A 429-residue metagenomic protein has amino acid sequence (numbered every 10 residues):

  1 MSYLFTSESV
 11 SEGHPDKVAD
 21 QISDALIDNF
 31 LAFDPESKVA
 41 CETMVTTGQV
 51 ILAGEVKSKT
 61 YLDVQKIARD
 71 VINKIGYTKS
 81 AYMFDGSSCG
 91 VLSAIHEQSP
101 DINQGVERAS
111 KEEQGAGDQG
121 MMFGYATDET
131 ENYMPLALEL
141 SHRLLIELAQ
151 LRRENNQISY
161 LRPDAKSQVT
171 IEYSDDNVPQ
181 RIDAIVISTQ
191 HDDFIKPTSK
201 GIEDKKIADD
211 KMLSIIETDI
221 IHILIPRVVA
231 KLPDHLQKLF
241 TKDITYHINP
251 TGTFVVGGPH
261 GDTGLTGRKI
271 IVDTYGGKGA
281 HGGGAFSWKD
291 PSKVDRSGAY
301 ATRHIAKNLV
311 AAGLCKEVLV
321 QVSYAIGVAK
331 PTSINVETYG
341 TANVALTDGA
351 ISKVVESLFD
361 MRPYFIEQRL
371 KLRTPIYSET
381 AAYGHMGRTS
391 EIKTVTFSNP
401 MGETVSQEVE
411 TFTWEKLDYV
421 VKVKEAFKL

Functional and structural regions predicted by a protein language model:
M1-A40, N155, V420: N-terminal, positively charged regions that mediate nucleic acid binding
T6, K66, N73-Y77, A81-V255 (+2 more regions): Glycine-rich, mobile lid/loop segments that gate access to catalytic sites or pores
E8-V10, H14-A19, Q114-T130, V255-A280 (+2 more regions): Conserved phosphate/anionic-ligand binding catalytic regions in large, soluble enzymes, centered on
E12-L31, E129-A149, K289-G313: Alpha-helical support elements that line or immediately flank enzyme active sites and cofactor-binding pockets
S37-C41, A165-I171, I244-I248, L314-A325: A short glycine-rich, hydrophobically flanked beta-strand micro-motif that places a catalytic Asp/Glu for divalent metal
V39-K59, I326-K330: Short, charge-patterned binding micro-sites
T46, E317, Y324-L429: Internal helix-turn-beta structural module
I225, T263-K316: Conserved mixed alpha/beta catalytic, RNA-binding, or beta-rich assembly cores of soluble enzyme, regulatory
